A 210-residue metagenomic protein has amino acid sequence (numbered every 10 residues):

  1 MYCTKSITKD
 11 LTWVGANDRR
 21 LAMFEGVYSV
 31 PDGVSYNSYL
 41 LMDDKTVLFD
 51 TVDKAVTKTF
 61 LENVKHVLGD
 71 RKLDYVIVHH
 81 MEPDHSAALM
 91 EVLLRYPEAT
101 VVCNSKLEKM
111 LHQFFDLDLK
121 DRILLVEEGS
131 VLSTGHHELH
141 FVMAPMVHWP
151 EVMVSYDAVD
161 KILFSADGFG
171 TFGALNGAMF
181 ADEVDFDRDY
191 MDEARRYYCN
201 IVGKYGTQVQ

Functional and structural regions predicted by a protein language model:
T4-H66, V154-D157, K161-S165: Conserved beta-strand hairpin/beta-sheet module of binuclear metal-dependent hydrolase folds, prominently
K5-K9, C103-V152, Y205-Q208: Metallo-beta-lactamase
K9, D44-K45, K72-L73, P97-E98 (+3 more regions): Short coil/turn connectors at secondary-structure junctions
L21, M81-S86, K109-L111, H148-W149 (+1 more regions): Active-site environment of divalent metal-dependent phosphoester hydrolases
D44, A55-V102: Active-site metal-binding motif and surrounding structural segment of the metallo-beta-lactamase
V47-D50, Y75-V78, H140-F141: Short catalytic-loop micro-motif centered on adjacent basic/acidic residues
E138-Q210: Metallo-beta-lactamase
